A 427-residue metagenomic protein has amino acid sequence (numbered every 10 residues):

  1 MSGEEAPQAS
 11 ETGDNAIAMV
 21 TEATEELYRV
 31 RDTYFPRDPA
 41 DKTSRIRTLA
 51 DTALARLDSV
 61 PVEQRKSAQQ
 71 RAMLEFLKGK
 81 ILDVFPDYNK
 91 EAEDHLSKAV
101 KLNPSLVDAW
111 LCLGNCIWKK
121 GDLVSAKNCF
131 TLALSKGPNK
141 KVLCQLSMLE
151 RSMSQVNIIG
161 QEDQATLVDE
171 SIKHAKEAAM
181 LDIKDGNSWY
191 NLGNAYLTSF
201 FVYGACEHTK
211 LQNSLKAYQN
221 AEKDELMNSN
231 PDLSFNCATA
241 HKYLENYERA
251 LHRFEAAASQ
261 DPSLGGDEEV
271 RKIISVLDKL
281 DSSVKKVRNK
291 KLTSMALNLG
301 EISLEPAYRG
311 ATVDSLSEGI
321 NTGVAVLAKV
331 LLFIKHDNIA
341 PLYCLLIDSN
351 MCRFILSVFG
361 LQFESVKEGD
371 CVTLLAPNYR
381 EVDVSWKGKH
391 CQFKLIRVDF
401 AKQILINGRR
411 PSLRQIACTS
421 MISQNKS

Functional and structural regions predicted by a protein language model:
A55-Q69, K98-L102, L132-V142, K176-N187 (+1 more regions): Flexible helix-coil transition and linker loops at the boundaries of alpha-helical arrays
L74, A109, V142-L143, S188 (+2 more regions): TPR alpha-solenoid repeat register
E318-D337: Structural detector for short beta-strands of small beta-barrel domains
L331-F359: OB-fold (S1/OB) nucleic-acid-binding surfaces
